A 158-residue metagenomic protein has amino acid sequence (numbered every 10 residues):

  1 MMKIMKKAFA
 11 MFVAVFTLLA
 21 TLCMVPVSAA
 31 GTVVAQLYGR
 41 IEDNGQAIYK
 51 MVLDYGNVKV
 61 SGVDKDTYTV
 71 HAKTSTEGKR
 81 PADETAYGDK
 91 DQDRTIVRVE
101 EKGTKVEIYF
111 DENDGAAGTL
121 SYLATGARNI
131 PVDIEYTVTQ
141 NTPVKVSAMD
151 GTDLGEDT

Functional and structural regions predicted by a protein language model:
M1-M5: N-terminal secretory signal peptides that target proteins for export/translocation
K6-L18: Sec-dependent N-terminal signal peptides
L19-G31: Sec-dependent signal peptide cleavage junction
A29-D66, T158: N-terminal non-catalytic regions of secreted/periplasmic and cell-surface proteins
A35, E42-N44, T95-E101, Y136: Short, exposed beta-strand/loop patches in secreted or surface proteins that constitute
E42-N44, K145-T158: N-terminal cap/lid segment of alpha/beta-hydrolase-fold proteins
Y49-T67, G103-D150: Extracytoplasmic/surface-exposed domains of secreted proteins that mediate cell-envelope carbohydrate/peptidoglycan
V52, G56-R98: Short, surface-exposed alpha-helix to beta-strand junction/turn motifs within ectodomains of secreted and cell-envelope
